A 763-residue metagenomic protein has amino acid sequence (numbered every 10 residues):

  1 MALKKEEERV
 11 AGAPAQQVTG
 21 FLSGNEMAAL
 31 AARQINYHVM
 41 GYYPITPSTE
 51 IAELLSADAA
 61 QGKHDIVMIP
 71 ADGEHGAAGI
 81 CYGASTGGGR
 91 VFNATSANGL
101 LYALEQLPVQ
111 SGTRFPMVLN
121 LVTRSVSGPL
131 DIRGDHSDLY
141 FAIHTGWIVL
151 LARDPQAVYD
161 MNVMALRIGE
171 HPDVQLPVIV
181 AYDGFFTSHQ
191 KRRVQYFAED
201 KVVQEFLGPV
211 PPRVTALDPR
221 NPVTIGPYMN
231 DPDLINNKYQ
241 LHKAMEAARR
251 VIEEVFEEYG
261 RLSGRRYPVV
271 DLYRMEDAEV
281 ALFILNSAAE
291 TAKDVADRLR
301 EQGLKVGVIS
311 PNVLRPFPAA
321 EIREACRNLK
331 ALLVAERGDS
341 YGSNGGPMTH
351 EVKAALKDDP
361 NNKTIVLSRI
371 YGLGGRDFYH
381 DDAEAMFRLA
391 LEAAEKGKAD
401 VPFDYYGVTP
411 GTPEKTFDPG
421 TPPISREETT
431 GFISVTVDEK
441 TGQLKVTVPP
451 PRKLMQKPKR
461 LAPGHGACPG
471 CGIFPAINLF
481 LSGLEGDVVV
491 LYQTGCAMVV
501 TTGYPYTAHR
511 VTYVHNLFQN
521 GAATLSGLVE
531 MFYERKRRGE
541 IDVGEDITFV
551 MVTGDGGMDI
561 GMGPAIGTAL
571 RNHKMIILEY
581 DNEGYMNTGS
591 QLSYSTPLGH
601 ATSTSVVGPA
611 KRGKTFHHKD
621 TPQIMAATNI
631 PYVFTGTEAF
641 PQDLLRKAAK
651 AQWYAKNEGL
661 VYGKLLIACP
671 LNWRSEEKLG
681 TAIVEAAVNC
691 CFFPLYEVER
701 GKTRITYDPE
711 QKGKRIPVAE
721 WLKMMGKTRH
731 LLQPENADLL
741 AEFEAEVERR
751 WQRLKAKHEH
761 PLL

Functional and structural regions predicted by a protein language model:
A2-F141, G146, V163, D183 (+2 more regions): Thiamine diphosphate
L3, L101-A103, Y182-R213, D400 (+2 more regions): Glycine/aspartate-rich loop-and-adjacent alpha/beta segment that forms the canonical ThDP
S23-M27, E257-V280, K293: Glycine-/acidic-rich phosphate or pyrophosphate-binding loops and their flanking alpha/beta elements
R133-P177, A181-G184, K363-R376, L454-M455 (+2 more regions): Conserved thiamine diphosphate
V178-D271, V684-E699: Conformationally flexible catalytic loops at phosphate/diphosphate-handling active centers
E276-L304, F317-E324: Redox- and metal-dependent alpha/beta enzyme cores, enriched for Fe-S-associated oxidoreductases and cofactor-handling
E336-F432: Peripheral docking tails and interdomain loops at the edges of cofactor- or intermediate-handling domains
R510-K656, R674: Thiamine diphosphate
